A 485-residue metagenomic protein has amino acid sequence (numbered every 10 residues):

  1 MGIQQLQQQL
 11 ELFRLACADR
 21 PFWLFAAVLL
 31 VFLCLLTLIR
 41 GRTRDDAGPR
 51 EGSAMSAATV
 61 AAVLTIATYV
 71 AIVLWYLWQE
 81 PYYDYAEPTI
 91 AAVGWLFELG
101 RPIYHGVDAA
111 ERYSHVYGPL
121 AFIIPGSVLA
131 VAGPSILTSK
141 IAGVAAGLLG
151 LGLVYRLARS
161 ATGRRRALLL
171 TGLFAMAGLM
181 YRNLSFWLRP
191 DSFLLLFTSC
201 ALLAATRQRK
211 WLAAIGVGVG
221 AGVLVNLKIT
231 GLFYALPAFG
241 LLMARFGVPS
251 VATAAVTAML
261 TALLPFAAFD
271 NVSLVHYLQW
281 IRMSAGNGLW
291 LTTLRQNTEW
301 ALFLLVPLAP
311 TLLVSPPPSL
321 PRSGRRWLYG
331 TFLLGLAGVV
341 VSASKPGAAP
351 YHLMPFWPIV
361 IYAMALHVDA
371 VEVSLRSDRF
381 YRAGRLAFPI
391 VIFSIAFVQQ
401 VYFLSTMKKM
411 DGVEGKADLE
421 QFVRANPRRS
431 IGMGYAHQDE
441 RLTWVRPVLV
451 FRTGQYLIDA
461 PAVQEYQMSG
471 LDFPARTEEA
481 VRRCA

Functional and structural regions predicted by a protein language model:
L24-A26, A145, F233, P346-R382: Hydrophobic/aromatic-rich transmembrane helices and adjacent perimembrane loops
D45-R50, Y234-L260, A285-G288, T311-R322 (+2 more regions): Perimembrane helix-loop-helix junctions
M55-I66, M259, D369-Q400: Signature aromatic-anchored transmembrane alpha helix within multi-pass, membrane-resident enzymes that catalyze glycan
T89-Y113, L120-I123: Extracytosolic helix-loop segments that constitute the early lumenal/periplasmic catalytic or substrate-binding loops
I141-T162, C200: Transmembrane-helix motifs of polytopic, lipid-linked glycan transferases
V154-L179, L195-L196, L212: Transmembrane-helix signature of polytopic, membrane-embedded enzymes that assemble or transfer cell-envelope glycans
S199, A204, A213-I229, A235-L242 (+2 more regions): Membrane-interface alpha helices of multi-pass inner-membrane proteins
N271, I392-A485: Extracytoplasmic
